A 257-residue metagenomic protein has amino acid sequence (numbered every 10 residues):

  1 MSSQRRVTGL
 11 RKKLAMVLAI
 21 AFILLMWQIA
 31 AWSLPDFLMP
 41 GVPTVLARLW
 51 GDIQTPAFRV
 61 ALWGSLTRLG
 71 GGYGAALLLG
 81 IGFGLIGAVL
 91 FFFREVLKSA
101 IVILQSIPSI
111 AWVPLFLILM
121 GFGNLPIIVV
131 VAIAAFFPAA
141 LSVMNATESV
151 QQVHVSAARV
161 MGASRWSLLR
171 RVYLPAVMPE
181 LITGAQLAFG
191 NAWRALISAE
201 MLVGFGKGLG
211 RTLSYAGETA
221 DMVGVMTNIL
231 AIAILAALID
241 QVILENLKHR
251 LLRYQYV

Functional and structural regions predicted by a protein language model:
M1-A21, Q241-V257: Transmembrane alpha-helical segments of polytopic membrane transport and secretion proteins
S3-V7, S33-G74: Periplasmic/extracellular loop-to-transmembrane helix junction in inner-membrane transport proteins
F58-L62, L66, V96-I103, V143 (+7 more regions): Hydrophobic alpha-helical elements at and bordering transmembrane segments of multi-pass membrane proteins
G71-I101: Transmembrane-helix boundary motif in ABC transporter permease subunits
V102-P138, N145-A146: Generic hydrophobic transmembrane alpha-helix motif, especially the helices
V129-I133, R165-S198, T227, A231: Transmembrane alpha-helices
S142-L181, G210: Short cytoplasmic-facing helical segments at TM-TM junctions of multi-pass membrane proteins
L209-L247: Hydrophobic alpha-helical transmembrane segments of polytopic membrane proteins
